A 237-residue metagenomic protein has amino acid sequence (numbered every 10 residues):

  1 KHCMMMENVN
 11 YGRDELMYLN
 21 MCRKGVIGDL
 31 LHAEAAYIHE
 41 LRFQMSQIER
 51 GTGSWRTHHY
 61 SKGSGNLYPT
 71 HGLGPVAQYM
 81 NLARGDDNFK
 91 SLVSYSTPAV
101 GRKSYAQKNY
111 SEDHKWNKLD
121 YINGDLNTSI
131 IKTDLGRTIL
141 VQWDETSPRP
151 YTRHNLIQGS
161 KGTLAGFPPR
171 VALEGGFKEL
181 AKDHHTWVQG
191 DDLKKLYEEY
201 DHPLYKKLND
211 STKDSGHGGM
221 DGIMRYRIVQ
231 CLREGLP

Functional and structural regions predicted by a protein language model:
K1, P148-P237: C-terminal helical cap and adjacent loop that interface with cofactors, partners, or active-site loops
H2-M5, V9-D120, I228: Predominantly a Rossmann-like dinucleotide-binding segment in NAD(P)-dependent oxidoreductases
D125: Short, small/polar residue-rich loop motifs at catalytic or cofactor-binding pockets
S129-L135, G159: Active-site beta-strand termini and strand-to-loop segments that position acidic
I130, L140-Q142, L156: Structured core elements
T138-L140, T163: Short, mixed charged/polar active-site loops that provide acid/base catalysis or chelate metal/phosphate cofactors
E145: A short beta-strand motif that forms part of the nucleic acid-binding face of small beta-barrel RNA-binding folds
